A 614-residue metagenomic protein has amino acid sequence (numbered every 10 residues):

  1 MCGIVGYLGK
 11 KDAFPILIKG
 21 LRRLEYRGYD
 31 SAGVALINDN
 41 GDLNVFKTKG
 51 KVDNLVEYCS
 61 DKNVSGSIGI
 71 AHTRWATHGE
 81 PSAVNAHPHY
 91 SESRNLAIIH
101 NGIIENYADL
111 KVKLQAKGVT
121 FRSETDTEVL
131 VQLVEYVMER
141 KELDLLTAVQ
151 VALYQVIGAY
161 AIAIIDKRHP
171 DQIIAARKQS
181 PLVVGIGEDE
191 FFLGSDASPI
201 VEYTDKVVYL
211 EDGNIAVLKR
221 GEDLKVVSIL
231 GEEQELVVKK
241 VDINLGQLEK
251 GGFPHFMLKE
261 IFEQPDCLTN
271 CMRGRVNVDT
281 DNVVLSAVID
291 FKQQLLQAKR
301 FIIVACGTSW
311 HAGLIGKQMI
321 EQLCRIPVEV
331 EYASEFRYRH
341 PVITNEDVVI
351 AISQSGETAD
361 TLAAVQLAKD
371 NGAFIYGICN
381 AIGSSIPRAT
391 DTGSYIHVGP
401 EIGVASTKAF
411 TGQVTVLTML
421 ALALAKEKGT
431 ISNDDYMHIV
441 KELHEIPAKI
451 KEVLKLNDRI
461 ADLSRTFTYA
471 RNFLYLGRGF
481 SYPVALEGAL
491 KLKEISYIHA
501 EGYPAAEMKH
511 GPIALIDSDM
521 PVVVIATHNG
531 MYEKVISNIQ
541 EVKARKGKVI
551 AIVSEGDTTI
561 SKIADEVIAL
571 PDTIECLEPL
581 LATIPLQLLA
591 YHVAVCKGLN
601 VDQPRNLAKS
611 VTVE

Functional and structural regions predicted by a protein language model:
M1-K250, P254, T269-R300, Y338 (+4 more regions): Conserved short alpha-helical segments that host acidic/polar catalytic motifs at enzyme active sites
Y7-K10, H100, T120, M138-E142 (+18 more regions): Hydrophobic alpha-helical scaffolding
S67, A71-V84, D279-K292, G316-I352 (+1 more regions): Glycine-rich oxoanion-binding loops at beta->alpha junctions
I68, L96, R300-I302, V348 (+3 more regions): Structural motif
P88-Y90, I174-A175, V207-V208, V217 (+12 more regions): Replace "in large, NTP-powered and nucleic-acid-processing enzymes" with "in large, NTP-powered factors and other
Q264-L268, M272-I302, T392-P521, A594-E614: Active-site phosphate/pyrophosphate-binding segments
L296-H438, E442-E445, T527-E566, L589 (+1 more regions): Glycine-rich phosphate-binding loops that contact phosphosugars or nucleotide phosphates
K548, S561-I563, T573-E614: Generic C-terminus detector
